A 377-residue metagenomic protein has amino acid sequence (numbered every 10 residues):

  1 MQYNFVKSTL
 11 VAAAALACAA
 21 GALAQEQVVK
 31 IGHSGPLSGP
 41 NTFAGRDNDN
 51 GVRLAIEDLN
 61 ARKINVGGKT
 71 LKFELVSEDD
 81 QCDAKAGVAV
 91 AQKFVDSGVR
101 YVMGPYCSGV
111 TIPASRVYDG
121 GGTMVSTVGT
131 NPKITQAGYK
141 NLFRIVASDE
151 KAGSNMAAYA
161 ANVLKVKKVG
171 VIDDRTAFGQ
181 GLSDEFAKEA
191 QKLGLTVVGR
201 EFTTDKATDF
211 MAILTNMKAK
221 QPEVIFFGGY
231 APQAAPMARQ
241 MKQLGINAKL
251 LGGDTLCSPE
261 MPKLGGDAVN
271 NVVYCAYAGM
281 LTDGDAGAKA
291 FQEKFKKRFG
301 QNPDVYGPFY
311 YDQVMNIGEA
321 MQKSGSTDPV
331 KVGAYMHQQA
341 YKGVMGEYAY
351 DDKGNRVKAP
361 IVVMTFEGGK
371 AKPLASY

Functional and structural regions predicted by a protein language model:
Q2-A14, A24-Y377: Extracytosolic ligand-binding ectodomains
A19-G21: N-terminal signal peptide c-region/cleavage motif recognized by signal peptidases
